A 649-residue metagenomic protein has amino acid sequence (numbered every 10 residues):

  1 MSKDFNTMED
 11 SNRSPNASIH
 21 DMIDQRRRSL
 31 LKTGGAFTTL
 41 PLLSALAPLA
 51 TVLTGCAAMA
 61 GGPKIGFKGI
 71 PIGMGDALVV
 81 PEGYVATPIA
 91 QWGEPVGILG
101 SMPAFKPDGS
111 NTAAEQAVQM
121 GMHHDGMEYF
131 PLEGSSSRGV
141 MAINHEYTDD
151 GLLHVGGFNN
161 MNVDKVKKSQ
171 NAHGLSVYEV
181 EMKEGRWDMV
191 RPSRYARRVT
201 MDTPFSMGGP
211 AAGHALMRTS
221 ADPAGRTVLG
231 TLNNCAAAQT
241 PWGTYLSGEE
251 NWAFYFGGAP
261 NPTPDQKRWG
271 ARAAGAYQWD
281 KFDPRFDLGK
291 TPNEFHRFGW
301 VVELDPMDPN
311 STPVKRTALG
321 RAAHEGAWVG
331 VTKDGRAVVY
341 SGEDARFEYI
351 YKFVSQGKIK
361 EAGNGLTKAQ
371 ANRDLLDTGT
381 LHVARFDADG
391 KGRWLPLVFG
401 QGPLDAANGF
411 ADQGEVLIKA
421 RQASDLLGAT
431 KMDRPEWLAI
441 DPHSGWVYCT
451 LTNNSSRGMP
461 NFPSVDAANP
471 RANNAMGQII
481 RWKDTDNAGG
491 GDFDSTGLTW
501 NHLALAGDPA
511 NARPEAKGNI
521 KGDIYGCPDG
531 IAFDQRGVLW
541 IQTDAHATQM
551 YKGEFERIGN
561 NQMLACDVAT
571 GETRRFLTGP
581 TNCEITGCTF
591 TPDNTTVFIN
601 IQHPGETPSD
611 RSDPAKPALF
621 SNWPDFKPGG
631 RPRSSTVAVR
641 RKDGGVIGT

Functional and structural regions predicted by a protein language model:
M1-R26: N-terminal secretory signal peptides
R13-S18, G35, A57-T649: Sequence/structural signature of beta-propeller domains
I23, S29-A58: N-terminal export signals
R28-S29, K483: Small/flexible residues
